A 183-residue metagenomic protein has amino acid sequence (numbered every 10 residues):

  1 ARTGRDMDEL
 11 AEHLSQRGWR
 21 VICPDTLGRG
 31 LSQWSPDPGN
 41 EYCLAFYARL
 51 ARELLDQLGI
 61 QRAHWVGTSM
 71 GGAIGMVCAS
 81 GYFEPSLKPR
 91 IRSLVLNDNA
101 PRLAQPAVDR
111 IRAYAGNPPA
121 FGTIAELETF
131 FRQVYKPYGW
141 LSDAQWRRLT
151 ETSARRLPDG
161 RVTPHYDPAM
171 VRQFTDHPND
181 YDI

Functional and structural regions predicted by a protein language model:
R2-R5: Short substrate-entry loop that stabilizes the transition state in hydrolases
D8-A11, Q16, R20-V66, S80 (+1 more regions): Active-site loop/oxyanion-hole signature of alpha/beta-hydrolase fold enzymes
Q33-P36, Q105-R110: Short aromatic-enriched loop/helix-cap "lid" or pocket-rim segments at secondary-structure transitions that line
Q57-P106: Conserved hydrolase catalytic core segment
A100, D109-Y114: Positively charged, polyanion-binding regions of nucleic-acid-associated proteins
R112-N117, E126-L141, E151-A154, Q173-T175: Helix-loop "lid/cap" segments that line or gate small-molecule binding pockets
A120-G122: Conserved aromatic
R155-I183: Conserved serine/cysteine hydrolase catalytic core
